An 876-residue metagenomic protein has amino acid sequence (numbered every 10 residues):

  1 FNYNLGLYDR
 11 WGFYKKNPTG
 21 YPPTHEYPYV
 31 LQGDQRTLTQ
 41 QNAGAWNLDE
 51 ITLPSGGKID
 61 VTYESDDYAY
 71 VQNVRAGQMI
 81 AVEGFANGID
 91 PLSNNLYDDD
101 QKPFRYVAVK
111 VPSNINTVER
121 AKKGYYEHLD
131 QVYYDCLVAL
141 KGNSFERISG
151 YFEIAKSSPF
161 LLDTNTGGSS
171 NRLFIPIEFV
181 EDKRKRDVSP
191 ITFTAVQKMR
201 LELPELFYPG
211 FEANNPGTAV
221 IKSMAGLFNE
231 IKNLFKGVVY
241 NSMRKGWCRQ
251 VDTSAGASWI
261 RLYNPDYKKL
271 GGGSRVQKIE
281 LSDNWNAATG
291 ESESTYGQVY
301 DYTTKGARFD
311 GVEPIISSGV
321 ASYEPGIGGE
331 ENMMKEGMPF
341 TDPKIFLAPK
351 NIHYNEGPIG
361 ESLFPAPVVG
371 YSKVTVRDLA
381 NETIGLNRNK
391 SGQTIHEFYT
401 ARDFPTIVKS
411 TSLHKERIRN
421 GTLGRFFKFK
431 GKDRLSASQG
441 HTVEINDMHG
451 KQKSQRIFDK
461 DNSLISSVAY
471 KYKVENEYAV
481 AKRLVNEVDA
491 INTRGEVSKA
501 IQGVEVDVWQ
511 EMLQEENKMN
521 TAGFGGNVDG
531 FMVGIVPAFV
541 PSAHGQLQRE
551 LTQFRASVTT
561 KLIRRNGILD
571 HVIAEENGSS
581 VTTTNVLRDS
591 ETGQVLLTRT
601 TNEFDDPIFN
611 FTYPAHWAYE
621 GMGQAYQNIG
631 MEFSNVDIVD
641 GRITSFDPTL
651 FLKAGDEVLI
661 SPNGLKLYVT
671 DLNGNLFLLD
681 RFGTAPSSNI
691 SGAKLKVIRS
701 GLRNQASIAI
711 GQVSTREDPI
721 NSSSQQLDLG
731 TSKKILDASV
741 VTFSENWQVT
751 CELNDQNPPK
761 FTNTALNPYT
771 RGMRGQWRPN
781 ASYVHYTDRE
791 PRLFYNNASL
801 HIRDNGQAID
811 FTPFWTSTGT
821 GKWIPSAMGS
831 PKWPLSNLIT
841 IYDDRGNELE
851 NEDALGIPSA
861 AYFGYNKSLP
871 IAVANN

Functional and structural regions predicted by a protein language model:
F1-N876: Non-catalytic interaction/targeting regions
